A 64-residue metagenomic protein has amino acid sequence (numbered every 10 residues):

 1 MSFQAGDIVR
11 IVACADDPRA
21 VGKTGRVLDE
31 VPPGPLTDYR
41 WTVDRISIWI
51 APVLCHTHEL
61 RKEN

Functional and structural regions predicted by a protein language model:
S2-N64: Basic/aromatic-rich interaction segments and small domains that mediate binding to polyanionic partners
